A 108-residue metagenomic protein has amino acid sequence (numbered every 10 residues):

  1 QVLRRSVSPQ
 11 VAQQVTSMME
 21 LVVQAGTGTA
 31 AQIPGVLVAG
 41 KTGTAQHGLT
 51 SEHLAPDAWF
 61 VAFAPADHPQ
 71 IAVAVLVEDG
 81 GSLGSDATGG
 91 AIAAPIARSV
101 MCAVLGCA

Functional and structural regions predicted by a protein language model:
Q1-V2, Q10, T16-A108: Active-site beta-strand/loop architecture of penicillin-binding DD-peptidases
